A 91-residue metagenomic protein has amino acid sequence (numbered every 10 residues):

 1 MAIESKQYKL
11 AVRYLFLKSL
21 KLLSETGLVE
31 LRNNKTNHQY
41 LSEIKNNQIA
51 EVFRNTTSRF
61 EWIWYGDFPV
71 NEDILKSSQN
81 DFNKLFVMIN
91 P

Functional and structural regions predicted by a protein language model:
M1-P91: Membrane-proximal, non-transmembrane interaction modules that couple membrane proteins to downstream assemblies
